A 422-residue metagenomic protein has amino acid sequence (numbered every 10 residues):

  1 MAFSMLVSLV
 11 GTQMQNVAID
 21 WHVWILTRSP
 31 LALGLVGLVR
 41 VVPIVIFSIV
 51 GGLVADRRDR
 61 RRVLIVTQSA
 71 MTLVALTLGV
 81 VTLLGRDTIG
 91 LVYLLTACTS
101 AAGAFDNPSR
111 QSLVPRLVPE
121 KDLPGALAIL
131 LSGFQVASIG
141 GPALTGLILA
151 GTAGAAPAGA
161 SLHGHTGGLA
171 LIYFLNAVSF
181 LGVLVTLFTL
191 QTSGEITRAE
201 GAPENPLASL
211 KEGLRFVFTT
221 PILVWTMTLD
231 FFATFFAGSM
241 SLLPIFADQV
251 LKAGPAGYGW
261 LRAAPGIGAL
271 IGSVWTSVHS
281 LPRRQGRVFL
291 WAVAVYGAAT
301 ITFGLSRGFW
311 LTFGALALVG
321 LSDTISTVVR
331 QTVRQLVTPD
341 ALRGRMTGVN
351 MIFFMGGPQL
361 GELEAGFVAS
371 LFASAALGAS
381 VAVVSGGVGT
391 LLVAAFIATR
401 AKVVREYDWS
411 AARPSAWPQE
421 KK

Functional and structural regions predicted by a protein language model:
M1-K422: Alpha-helical transmembrane-bundle signature of multi-pass membrane transport and export proteins
